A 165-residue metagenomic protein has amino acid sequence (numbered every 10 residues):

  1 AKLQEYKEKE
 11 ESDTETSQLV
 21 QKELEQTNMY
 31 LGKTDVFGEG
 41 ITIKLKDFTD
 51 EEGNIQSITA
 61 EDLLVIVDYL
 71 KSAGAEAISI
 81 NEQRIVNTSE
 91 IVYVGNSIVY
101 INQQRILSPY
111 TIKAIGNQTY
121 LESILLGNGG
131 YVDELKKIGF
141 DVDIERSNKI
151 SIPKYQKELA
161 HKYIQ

Functional and structural regions predicted by a protein language model:
A1-L45: Juxtamembrane "stalk/linker" segments
V36, G40, D50-I164: Membrane-proximal structural modules of membrane-associated proteins and complexes
